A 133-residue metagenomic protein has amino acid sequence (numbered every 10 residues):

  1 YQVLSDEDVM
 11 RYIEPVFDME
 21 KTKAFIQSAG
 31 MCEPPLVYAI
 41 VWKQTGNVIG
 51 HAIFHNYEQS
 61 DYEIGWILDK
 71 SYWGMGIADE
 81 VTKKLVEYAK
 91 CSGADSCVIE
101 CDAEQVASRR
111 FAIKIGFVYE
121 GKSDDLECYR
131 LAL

Functional and structural regions predicted by a protein language model:
Y1-Q27: A short, well-structured alpha-helix characteristic of acyl/acetyltransferase catalytic modules
V3-D6, V37-L133: Acyl-donor (CoA/ACP) binding surface of acyl/acetyltransferases
A29-P34: Short loop/turn motifs at secondary-structure junctions and domain boundaries
